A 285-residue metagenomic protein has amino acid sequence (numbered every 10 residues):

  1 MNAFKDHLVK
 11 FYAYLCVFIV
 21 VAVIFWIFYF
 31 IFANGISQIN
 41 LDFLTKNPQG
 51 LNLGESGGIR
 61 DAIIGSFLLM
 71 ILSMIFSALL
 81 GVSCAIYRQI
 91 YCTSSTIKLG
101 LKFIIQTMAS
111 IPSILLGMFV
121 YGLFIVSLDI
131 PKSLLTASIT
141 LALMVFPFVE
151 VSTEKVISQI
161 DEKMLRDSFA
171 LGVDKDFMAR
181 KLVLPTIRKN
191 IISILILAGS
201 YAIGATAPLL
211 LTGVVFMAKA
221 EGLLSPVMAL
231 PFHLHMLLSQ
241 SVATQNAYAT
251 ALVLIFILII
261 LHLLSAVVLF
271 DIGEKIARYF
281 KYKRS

Functional and structural regions predicted by a protein language model:
N2, S73-I105, M118, V126 (+2 more regions): Transmembrane-helix boundary motif in ABC transporter permease subunits
N2-Y29: N-terminal signal-anchor/first transmembrane alpha helix
A22-S56, V214-L224: Short membrane-interfacial helix/loop motifs at transmembrane-helix boundaries
L51, L209-I255: Interhelical loop and adjacent transmembrane-helix boundary motif in polytopic membrane transport permeases
G57-R88, L195, I260: Transmembrane alpha-helix signature in integral membrane proteins
I75, V82-S95, P131-V183, I194-A198: Membrane-cytosol interface at the C-terminal ends of specific transmembrane alpha-helices in multi-pass membrane
C92, K155-S158, I196, S239-S285: C-terminal transmembrane helix and the adjacent membrane-cytosol boundary/short C-terminal tail of inner/organellar
Q106-A142: Generic hydrophobic transmembrane alpha-helix motif, especially the helices
